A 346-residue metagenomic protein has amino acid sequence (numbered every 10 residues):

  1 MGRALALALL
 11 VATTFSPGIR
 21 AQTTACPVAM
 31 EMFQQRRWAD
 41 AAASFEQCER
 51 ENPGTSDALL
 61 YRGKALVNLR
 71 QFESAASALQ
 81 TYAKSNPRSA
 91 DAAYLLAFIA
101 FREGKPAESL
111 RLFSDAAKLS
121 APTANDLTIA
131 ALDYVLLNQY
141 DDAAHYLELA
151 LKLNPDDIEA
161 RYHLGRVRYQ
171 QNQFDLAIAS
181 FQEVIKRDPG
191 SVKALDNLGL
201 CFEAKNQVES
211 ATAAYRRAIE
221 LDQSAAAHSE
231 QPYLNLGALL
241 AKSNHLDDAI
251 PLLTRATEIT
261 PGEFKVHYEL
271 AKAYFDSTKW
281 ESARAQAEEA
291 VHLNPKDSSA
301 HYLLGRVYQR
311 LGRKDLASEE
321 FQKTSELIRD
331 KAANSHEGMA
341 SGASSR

Functional and structural regions predicted by a protein language model:
A6-F15: Bacterial N-terminal signal peptides
Q22-T23, S56-D57, A90-D91, T123-N125 (+8 more regions): Helix-start (N-cap) detector for alpha-helical repeat units in TPR-like alpha-solenoids, especially tetratricopeptide
T23-Q47, E51, N68, F98 (+4 more regions): Alpha-helical segment of the N-proximal tetratricopeptide repeat
Q35-A43, L69-T81, R102-D115, L136-L149 (+6 more regions): Structural signature of tandem alpha-helical TPR/SEL1-like repeats, specifically the intra-repeat loop/turn
E51, S85, K118-S120, L153 (+5 more regions): Structural marker of alpha-solenoid helical repeat scaffolds
A227-E230, K242, Y302-R346: Terminal, low-structured helical/coil segments at or just beyond the last alpha-helical repeat
